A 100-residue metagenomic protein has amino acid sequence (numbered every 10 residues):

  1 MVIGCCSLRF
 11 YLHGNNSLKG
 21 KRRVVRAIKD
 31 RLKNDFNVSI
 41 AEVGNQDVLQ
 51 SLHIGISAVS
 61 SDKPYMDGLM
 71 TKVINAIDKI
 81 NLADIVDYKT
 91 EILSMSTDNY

Functional and structural regions predicted by a protein language model:
I3, A41-S61, S94: Short, charge-patterned binding micro-sites
G4-G14: Short glycine-/aliphatic-rich beta-strand segments at the starts of folded cytosolic domains
L12-N16, V59-D62: Structural beta->alpha junctions
K21: C-terminal binding/interaction regions
V38-G44, V86-D87: A short linear hydrophobic-aromatic micro-motif
D62-Y100: C-terminal structural segments of small proteins and small subunits
